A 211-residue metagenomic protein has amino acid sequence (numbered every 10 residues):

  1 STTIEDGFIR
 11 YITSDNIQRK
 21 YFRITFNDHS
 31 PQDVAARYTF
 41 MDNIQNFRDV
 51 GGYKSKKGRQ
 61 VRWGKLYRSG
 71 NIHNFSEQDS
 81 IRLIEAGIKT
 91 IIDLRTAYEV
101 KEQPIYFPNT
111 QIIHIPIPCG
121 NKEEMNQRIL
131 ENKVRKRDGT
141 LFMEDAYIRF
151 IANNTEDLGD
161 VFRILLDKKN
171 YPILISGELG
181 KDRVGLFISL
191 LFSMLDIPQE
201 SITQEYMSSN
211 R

Functional and structural regions predicted by a protein language model:
S1-L174, F187-R211: Cys-dependent protein tyrosine phosphatase-like superfamily
L179, R183-V184: Ser/Thr-glycine-rich phosphate-binding loops at phosphate-binding pockets of nucleotides, nucleotide cofactors
